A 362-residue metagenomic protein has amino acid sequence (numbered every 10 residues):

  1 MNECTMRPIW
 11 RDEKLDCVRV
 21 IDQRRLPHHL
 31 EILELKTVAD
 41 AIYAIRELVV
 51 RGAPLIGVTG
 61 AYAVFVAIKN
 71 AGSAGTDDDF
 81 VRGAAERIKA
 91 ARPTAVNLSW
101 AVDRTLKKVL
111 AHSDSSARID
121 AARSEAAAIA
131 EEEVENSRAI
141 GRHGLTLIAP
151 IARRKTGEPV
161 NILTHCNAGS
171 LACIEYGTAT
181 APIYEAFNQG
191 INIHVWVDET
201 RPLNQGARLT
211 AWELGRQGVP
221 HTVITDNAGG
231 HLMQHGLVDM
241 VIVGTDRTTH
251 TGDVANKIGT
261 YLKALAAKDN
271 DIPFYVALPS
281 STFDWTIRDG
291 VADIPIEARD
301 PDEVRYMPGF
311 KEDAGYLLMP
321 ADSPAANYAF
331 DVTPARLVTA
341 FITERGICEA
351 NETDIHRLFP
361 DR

Functional and structural regions predicted by a protein language model:
R7-D114: Long amphipathic alpha-helical segments
L33-V49, V160-T164, P308-D322: Short, hydrophobic/aliphatic alpha-helical segments
E34, V38-A41, A53, G57 (+15 more regions): Generic structural signal for well-ordered, non-membrane alpha-helical segments in soluble metabolic enzymes
E47-A63, L98, T164-Y176, P324-I342: Conserved phosphate/anionic-ligand binding catalytic regions in large, soluble enzymes, centered on
I68-F80, R154-K155, F187-H194, N270-I272: Phosphate-handling active-site elements
S99-V160, I191-I193, V197-V241: Ligand-binding beta-strand-loop-alpha-helix segment within the catalytic cores of soluble metabolic enzymes
G177-N188, A264: Histidine-anchored nucleotide/phosphate-binding helix
N192-I193, D198-R362: Conserved phosphate- and dinucleotide-binding cores of soluble alpha/beta proteins, encompassing both enzyme active
